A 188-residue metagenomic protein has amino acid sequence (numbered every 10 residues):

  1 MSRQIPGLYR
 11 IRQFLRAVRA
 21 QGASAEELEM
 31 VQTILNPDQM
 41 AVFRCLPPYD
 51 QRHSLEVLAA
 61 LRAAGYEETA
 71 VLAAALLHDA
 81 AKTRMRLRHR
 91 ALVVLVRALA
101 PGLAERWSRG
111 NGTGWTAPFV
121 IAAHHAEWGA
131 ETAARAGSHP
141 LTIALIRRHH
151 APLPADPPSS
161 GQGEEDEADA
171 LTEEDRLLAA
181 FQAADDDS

Functional and structural regions predicted by a protein language model:
M1-T33: Extreme N-terminal tail/first-helix region
P37-S188: Divalent metal-dependent catalytic cores for phosphoryl transfer on phosphate-bearing substrates
